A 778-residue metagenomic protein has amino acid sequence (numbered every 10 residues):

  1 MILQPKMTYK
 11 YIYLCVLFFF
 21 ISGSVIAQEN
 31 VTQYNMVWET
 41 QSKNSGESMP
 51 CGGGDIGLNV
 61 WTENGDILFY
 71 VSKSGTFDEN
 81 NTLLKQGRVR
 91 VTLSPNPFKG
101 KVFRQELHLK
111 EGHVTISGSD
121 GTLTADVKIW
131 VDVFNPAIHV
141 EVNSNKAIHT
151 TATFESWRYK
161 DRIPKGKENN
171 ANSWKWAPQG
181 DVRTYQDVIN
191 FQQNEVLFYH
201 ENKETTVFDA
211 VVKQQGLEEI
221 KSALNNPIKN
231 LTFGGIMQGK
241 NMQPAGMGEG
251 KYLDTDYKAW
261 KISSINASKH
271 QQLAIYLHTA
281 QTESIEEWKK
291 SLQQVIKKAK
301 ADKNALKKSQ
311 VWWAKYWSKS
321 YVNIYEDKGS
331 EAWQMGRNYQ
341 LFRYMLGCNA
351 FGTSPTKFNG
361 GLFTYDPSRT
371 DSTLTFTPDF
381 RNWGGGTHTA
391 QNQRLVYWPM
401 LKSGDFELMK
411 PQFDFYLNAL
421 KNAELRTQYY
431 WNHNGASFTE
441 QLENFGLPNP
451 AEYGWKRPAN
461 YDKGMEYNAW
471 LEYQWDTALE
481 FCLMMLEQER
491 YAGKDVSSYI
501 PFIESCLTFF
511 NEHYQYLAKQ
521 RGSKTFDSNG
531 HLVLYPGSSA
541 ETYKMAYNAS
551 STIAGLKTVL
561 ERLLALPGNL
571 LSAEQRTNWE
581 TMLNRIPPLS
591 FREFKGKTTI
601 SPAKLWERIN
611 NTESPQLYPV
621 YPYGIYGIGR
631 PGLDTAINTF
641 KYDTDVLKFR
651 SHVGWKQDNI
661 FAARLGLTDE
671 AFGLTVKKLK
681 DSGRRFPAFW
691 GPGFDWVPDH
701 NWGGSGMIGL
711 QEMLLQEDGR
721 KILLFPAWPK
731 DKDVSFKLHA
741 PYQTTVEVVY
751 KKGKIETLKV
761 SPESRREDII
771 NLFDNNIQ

Functional and structural regions predicted by a protein language model:
M1-E29: Bacterial Sec-dependent N-terminal signal peptides
Q28-W455, I553, E561, L571 (+6 more regions): Aromatic-residue-lined binding/catalytic grooves and analogous aromatic/hydrophobic interfacial grooves in multimeric
N44, D132, K328, A332 (+10 more regions): Short, charged/polar micro-motifs that form catalytic or ligand-binding hotspots
Q281, T364-T387, F438-I500, N511-T581 (+1 more regions): The feature captures the catalytic groove of carbohydrate-active enzymes
V322, Y344-N349, L395-E407, E480-G493 (+7 more regions): Well-ordered alpha-helical scaffold segments within catalytic/enzyme domains
Y339, G386-Q393, W475-C482, I500 (+4 more regions): Short alpha-helical patches at coil-to-helix transitions and adjacent helical residues in well-structured domains
F351, D371-T373, Q474, Q520-A554 (+5 more regions): Aromatic-lined, polymer-binding surfaces characteristic of secreted/periplasmic polysaccharide-degrading enzymes
L483-L517, T577-E607, Y626-V746, K751: Non-catalytic carbohydrate-binding regions of carbohydrate-active enzymes
